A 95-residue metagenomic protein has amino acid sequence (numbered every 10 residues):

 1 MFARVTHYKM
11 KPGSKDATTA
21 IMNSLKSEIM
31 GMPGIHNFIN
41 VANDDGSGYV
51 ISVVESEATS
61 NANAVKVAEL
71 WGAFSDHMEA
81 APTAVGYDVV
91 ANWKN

Functional and structural regions predicted by a protein language model:
M1-Y49, E55-A68, G72, D76-N95: Short S/T/G/P-rich N-terminal loop/turn motif that feeds into the first structured element of a domain
